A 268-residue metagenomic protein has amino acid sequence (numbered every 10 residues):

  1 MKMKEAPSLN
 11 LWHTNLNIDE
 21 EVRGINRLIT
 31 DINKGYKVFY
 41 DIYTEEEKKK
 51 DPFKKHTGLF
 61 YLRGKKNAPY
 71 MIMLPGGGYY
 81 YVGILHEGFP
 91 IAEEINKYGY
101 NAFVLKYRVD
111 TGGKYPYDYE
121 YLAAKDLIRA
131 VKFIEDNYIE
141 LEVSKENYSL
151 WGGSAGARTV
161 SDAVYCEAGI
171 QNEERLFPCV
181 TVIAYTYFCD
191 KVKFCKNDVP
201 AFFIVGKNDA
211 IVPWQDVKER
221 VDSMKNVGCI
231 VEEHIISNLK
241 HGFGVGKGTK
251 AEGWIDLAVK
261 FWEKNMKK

Functional and structural regions predicted by a protein language model:
M1-P52: N-terminal targeting or regulatory segments adjacent to alpha/beta-hydrolase or S9 domains
A68-G77: Short beta-strand element of the alpha/beta-hydrolase
G83-I84, R108-L141, K247-G253: Catalytic nucleophile-loop/oxyanion-hole region of alpha/beta-hydrolase and closely related hydrolase-like folds
L85-F103: Short amphipathic alpha-helix adjacent to the substrate-entry channel of hydrolases
K125-N197: Primarily recognizes the serine-hydrolase "nucleophile elbow" in alpha/beta-hydrolase and SGNH/GDSL folds
N197, F203-V205, D209: Short beta-strand/loop motif that positions the catalytic acidic residue of the alpha/beta-hydrolase fold
P213-S223: Short alpha-helix in the alpha/beta-hydrolase fold that links the catalytic acid
V227-K268: C-terminal catalytic histidine-bearing segment of alpha/beta-hydrolase fold enzymes
